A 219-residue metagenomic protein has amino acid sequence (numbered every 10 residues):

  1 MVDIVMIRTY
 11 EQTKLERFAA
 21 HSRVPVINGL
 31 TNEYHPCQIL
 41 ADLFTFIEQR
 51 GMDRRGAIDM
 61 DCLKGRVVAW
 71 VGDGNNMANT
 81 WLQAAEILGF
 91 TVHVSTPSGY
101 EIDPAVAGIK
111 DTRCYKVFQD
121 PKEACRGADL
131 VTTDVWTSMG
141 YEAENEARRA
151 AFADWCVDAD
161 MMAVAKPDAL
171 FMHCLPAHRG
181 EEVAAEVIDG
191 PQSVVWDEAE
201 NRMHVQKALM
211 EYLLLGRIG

Functional and structural regions predicted by a protein language model:
M1-I47, R179: Phosphate/diphosphate ligand-binding glycine-rich loop within oxidoreductases
H21-S22, L88, D111-R113, A165-P167 (+1 more regions): Short, structured coil segments at secondary-structure junctions
L30-H35, P97-Y100, A199-R202: Short, acidic/turn-prone active-site loops that include or flank metal/cofactor- and phosphate-binding residues
H35-A41, I102-A105, A128, H204-A208: Short, charged, surface-exposed secondary-structure boundary motifs
E48-T133: Glycine-rich phosphate/diphosphate-binding loop of Rossmann-like nucleotide-binding domains
K110-E186: Rossmann-like adenosine-cofactor binding region
D168-A169, C174-G219: Adenosine-phosphate binding glycine-rich loop
